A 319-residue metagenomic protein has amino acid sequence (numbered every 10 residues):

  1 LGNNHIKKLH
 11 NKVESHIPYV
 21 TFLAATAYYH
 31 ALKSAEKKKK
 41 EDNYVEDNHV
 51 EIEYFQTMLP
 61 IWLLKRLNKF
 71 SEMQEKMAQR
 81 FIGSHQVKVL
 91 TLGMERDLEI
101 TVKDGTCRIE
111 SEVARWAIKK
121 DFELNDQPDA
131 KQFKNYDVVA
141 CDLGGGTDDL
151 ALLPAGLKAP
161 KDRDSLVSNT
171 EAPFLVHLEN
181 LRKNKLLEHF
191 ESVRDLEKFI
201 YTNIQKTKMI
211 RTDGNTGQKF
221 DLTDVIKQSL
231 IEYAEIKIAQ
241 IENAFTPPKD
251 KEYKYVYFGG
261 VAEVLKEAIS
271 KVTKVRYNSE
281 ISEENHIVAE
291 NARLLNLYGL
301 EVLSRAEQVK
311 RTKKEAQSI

Functional and structural regions predicted by a protein language model:
L1-V138, I231-K254, A262-I319: Nucleotide/phosphate-binding catalytic cleft detector across ATP-hydrolyzing and phosphate-transferring enzymes
I6, L124-A159, L181: Gly/Thr-rich phosphate-binding beta-strand-loop-beta motif of the actin/hexokinase/Hsp70
E14-V20, A27, S165-V167, K183-E191 (+1 more regions): Adenine-nucleotide phosphate-binding core of ATP-dependent small-molecule kinases
E46-N48, G145-L150, N203-K208, A234: Short, functional N-terminal and low-complexity linear motifs
V113-R115, A151-D195: Glycine-rich phosphate-binding loop plus the immediately following alpha-helix
G144, L175, N291-L294: Conserved structured core elements
P154-A159, D213-Q218, K274-R276: Short amphipathic alpha-helical segments, especially helix-boundary/capping motifs
G259: Active-site proximal loops enriched in glycine and acidic residues that flank catalytic Cys/His/Asp and coordinate
